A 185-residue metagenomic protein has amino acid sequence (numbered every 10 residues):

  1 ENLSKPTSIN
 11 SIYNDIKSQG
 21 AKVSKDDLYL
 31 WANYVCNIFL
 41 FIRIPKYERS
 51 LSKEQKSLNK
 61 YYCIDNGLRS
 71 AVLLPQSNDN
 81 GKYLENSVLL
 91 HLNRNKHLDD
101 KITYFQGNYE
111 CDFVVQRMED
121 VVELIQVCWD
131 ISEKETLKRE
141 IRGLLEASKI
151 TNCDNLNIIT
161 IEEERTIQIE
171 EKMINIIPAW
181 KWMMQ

Functional and structural regions predicted by a protein language model:
E1-V121: Accessory nucleic acid-recognition modules appended to NTPase machines
K82-Y83, E135-K138: Conserved phosphate-coordination/catalytic loops
K96, T151-N152: A structural signal for short coil/turn segments at secondary-structure junctions
C111-D112, E133-T136, R165-I169: Short active-site-adjacent structural elements
V121-S132: Active-site ExK catalytic segment of metal-dependent nucleases
L137-I150: Short, charged, amphipathic alpha-helix that recurs within catalytic cores of restriction-modification and other
D154-T160: Short, hydrophobic beta-strand segments that form beta-sheet elements in well-ordered domains
I161-Q185: Domain-level recognition of nuclease-like catalytic cores that cleave nucleotide substrates
